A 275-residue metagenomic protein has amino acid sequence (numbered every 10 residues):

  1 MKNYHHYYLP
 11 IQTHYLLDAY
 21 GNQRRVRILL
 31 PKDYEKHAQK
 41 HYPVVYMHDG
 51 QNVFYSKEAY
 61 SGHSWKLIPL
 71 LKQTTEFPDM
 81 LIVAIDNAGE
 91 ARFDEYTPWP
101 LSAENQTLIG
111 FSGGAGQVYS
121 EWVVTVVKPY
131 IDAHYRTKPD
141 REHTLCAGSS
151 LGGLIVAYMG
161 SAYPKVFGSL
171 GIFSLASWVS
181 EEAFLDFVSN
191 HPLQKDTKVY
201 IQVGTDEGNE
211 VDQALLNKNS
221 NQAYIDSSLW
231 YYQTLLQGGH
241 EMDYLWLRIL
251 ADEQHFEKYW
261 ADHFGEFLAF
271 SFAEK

Functional and structural regions predicted by a protein language model:
M1-K275: Non-catalytic cap/lid and distal C-terminal segments of serine-dependent acyl enzymes
